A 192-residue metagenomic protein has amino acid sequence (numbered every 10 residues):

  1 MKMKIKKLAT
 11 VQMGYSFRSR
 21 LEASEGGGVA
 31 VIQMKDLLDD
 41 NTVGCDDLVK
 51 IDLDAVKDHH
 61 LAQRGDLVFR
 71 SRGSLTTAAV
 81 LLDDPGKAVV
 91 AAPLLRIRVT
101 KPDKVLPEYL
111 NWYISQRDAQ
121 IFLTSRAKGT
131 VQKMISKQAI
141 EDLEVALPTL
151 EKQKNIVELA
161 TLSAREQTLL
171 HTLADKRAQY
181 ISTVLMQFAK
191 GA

Functional and structural regions predicted by a protein language model:
M1-L21, G27, L147-A192: Non-catalytic DNA-recognition/assembly elements of restriction-modification systems
K6-R20, L37-R64: Sequence-specific dsDNA recognition surfaces
E22-V29, V49, H60-A62, V80-A92: Short, surface-exposed loop/turn microsegments at beta-strand edges and helix-strand junctions
V56-K57, D84, T130: A structural connector/turn signal
S71-W112: A short beta-sheet element
A88-P93, G129-K154: A short glycine-rich beta-alpha junction/loop motif
V105-G129: Glycine- and charge-enriched low-complexity intrinsically disordered segments
